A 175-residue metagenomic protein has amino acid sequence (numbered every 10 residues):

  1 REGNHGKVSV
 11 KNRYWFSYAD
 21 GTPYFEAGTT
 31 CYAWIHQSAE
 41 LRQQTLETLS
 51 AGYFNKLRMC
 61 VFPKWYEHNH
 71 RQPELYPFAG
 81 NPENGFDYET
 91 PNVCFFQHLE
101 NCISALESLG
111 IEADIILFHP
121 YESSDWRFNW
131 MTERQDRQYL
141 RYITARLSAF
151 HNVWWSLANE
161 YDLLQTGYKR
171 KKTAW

Functional and structural regions predicted by a protein language model:
R1: Ligand-binding face of N-terminal immunoglobulin V-set domains in extracellular IgSF glycoproteins
H5-W175: Active-site mouth of glycoside hydrolases
